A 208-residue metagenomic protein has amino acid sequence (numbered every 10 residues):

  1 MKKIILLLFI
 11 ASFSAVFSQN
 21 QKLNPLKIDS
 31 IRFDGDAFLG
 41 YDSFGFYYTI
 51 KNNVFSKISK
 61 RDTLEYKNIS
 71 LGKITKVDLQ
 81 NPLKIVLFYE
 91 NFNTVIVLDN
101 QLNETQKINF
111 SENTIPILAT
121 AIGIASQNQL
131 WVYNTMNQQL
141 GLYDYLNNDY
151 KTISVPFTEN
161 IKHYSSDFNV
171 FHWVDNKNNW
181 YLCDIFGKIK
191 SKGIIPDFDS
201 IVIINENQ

Functional and structural regions predicted by a protein language model:
M1-L26: Bacterial Sec-dependent N-terminal signal peptides
N20-K84, F92: Start-of-domain marker
N24-R32, R61-N68, E104-N113, N148-V155 (+2 more regions): A short beta-strand motif characteristic of beta-propeller blades
F33-D42, L71-L79, I115-G123, T158-F168 (+1 more regions): Repeated scaffold domains used in trafficking and secretory/extracellular systems, primarily beta-propellers
A37-I50, L83-Y89, V95, G123-N134 (+3 more regions): Short beta-strand elements that form the blades of beta-propeller/WD-repeat-like and other beta-sheet-rich scaffold
S56-K57, T94-I96, Q139-G141, W180-L182: WD40 beta-propeller blade core
I58-S59, Y89, L98-D99, N134 (+2 more regions): Structural recognition of the beta-propeller blade-terminating site
P116-Y164: Hydrophobic, well-structured mid-protein blocks that either form specific transmembrane helices
